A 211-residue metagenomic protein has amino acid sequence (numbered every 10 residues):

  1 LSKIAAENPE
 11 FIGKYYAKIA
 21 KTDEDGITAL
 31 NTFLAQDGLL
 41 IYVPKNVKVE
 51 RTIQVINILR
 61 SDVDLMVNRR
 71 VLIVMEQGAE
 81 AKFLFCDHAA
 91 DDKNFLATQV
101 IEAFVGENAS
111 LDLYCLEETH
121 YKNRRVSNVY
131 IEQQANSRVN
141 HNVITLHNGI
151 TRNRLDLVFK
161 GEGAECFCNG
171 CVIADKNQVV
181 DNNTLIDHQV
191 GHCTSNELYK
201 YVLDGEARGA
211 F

Functional and structural regions predicted by a protein language model:
K3-F211: Conserved beta-strand/loop scaffold segments within soluble protein domains that form the structured core and edges
